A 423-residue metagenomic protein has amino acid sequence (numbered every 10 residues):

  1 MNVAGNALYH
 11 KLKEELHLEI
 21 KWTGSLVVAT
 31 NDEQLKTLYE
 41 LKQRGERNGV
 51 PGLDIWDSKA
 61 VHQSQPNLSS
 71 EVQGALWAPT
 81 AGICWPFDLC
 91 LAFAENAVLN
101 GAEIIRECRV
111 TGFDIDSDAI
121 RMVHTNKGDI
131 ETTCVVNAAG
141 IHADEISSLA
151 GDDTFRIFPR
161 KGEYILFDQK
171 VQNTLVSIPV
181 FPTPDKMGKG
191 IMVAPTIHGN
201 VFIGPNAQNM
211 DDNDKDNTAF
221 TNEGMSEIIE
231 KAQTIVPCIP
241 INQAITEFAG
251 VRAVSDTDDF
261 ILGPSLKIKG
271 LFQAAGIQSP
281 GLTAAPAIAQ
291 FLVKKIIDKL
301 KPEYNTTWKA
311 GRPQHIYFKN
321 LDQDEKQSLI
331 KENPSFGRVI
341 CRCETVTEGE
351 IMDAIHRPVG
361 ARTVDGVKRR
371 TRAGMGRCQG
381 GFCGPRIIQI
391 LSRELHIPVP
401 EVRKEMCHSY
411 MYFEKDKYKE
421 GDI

Functional and structural regions predicted by a protein language model:
M1-S64, Q73, G190-I191: Dinucleotide-binding Rossmann-like beta1-alpha1 core, especially the glycine-rich loop that anchors the ADP
V28-T37, W77-V98, I105, D216-E223 (+2 more regions): Short beta-strand to alpha-helix junction loop
L76-C134: Helical element adjacent to the flavin cofactor pocket in flavoenzyme catalytic cores
A92, G188, I197-H198, K215-V339 (+3 more regions): C-terminal catalytic lobe of FAD-dependent flavoproteins
F113-G204, M210-A219, E230, I239 (+1 more regions): Flavin-dependent oxidoreductases
C341-C343, C378, C383: Short cysteine clusters
T347-P358, G381-V399: Iron-sulfur (Fe-S) cluster-binding segments and ferredoxin-like electron-carrier domains, especially [2Fe-2S]
H396-I423: Low-complexity, small/polar and acidic-rich linker and loop segments
